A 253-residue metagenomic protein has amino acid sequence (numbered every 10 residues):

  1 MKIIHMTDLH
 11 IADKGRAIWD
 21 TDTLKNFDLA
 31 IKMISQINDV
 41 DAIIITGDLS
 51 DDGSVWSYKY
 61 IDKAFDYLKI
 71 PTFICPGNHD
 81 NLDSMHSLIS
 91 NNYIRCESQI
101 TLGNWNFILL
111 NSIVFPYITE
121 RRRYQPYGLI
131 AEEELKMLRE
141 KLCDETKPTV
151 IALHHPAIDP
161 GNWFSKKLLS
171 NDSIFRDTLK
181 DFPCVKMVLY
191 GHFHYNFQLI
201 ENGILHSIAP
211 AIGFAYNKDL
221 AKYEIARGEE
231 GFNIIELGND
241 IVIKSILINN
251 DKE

Functional and structural regions predicted by a protein language model:
M1-Y60, D144, P160: N-terminal active-site segment of His-dependent metallophosphoesterases
K2-D13, N104-P116, V150-A152, I204-P210 (+1 more regions): Active-site-proximal beta-strand elements of phosphoester/diester hydrolases
H5-T7, A42-D48, T72-N78, V150-L153 (+2 more regions): Active-site neighborhood of phospho(di)ester-bond hydrolases with catalytic His/Asp-centered motifs
T7-K25, D51, L82-I94, F115-I130 (+1 more regions): Acidic/histidine-rich helix-loop elements that form or flank divalent-metal/phosphate-binding sites at the catalytic
G15-R16, R121-Y124, T146-K186: Active-site-proximal segments of metal-dependent phosphoesterases and phosphodiesterases across multiple
R16-A17, I45-D66, N81-R95, N162-F164 (+1 more regions): Metal-dependent catalytic neighborhoods of phosphoester/phosphodiester hydrolases
I18-L24, L29, T178-K180, C184 (+1 more regions): Binuclear metal-dependent phosphoesterase catalytic core
G103-P148, F164-S173, I225: Binuclear metal-dependent hydrolase catalytic cores centered on His/Asp/Glu-rich metal-binding motifs
